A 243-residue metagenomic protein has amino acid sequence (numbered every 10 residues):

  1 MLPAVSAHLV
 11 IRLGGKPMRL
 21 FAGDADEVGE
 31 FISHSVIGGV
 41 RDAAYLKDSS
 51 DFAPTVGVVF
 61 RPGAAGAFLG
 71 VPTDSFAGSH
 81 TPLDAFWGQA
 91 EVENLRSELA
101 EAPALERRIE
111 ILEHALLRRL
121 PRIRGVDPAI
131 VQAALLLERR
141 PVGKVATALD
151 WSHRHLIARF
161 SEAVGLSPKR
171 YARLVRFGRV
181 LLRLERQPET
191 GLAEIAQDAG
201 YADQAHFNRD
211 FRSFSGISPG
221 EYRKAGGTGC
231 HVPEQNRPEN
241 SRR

Functional and structural regions predicted by a protein language model:
M1-H153, A163-P168, L182-Q187, G191-A202 (+1 more regions): Alpha-helical bundle regulatory/interaction domains
F160, A172, D210-R212, R223: DNA major-groove recognition helix of helix-turn-helix
